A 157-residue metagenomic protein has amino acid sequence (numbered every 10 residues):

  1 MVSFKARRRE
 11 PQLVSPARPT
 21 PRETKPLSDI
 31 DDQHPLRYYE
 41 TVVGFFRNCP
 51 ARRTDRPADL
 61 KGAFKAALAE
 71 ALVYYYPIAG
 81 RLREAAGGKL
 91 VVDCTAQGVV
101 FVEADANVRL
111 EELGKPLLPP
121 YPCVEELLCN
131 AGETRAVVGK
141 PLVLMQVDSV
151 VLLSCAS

Functional and structural regions predicted by a protein language model:
M1-S157: Non-catalytic N-terminal regions of enzymes
